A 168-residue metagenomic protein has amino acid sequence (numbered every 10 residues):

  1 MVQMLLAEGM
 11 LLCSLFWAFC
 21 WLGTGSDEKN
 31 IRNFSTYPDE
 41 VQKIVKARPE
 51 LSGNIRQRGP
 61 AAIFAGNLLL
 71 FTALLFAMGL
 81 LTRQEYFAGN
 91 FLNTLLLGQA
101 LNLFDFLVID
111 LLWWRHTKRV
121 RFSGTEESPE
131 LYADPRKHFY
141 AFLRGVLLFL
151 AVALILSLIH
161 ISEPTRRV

Functional and structural regions predicted by a protein language model:
M1-L12, G59-F91, S157: Long, highly hydrophobic alpha-helical transmembrane signal-anchor segments
A7-N30, L97-W113: Hydrophobic alpha-helical membrane-embedded segments
W21-K46: Membrane-interface helix-loop junction between the first two transmembrane segments
V45-N67: Interfacial helix-start motif at the membrane-water boundary
V108-E127: Juxtamembrane non-transmembrane "cap" segments at the membrane-aqueous interface of multi-pass membrane proteins
F122-F139: Short, membrane-exposed interhelical loops at transmembrane-helix boundaries
R136-A151: Hydrophobic alpha-helical transmembrane segments
H160-V168: Single conserved hydrophobic/aromatic residue that forms the stacking wall/gate of nucleotide- or nucleobase-binding
